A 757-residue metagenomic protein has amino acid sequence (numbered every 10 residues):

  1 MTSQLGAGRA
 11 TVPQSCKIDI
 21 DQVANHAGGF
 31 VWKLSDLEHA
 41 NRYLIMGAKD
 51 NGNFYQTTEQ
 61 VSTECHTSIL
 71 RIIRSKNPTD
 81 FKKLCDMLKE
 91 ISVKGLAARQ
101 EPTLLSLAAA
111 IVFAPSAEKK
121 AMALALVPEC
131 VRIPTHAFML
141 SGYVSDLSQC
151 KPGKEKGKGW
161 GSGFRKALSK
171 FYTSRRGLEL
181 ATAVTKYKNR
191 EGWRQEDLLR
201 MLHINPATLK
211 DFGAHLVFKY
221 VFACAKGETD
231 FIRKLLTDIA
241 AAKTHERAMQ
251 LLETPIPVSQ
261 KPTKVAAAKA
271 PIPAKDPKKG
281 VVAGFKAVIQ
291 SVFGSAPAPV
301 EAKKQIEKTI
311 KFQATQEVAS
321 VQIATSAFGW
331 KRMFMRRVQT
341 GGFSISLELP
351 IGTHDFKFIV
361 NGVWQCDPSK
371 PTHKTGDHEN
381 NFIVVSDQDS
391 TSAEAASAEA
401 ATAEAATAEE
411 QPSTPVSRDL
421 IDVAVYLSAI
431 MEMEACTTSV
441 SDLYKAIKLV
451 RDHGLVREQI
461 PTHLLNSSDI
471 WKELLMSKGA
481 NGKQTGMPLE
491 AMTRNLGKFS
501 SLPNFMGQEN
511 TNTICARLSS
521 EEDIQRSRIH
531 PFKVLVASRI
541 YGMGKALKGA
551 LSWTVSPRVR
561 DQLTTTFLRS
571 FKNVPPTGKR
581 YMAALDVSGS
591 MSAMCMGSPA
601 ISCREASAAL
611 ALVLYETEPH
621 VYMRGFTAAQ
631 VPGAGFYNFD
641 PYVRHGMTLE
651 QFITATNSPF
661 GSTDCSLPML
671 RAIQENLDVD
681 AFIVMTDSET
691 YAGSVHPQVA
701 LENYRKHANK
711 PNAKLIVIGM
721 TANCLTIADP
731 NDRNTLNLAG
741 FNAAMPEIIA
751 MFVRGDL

Functional and structural regions predicted by a protein language model:
T2-S295, P299, T391-A398, A403-R604 (+1 more regions): Long lumenal/extracellular ectodomains of secretory and single-pass membrane proteins
V300-T353, I359-Q388: Aromatic-rich carbohydrate-binding modules that target alpha-glucans
